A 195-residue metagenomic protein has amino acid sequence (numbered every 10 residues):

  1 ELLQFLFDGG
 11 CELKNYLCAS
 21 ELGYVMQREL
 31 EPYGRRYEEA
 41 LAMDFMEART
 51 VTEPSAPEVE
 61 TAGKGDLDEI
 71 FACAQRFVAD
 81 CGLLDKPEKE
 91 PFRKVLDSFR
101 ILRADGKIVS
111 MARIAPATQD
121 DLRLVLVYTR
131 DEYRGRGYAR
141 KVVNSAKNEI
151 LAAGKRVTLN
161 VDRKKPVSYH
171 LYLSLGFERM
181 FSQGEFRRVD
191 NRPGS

Functional and structural regions predicted by a protein language model:
E1-A56, F186: Acyl-donor-binding surface of acyltransferase catalytic domains
E1-F5, T129, G135-A152, Y169-S174: Conserved acetyl-CoA-binding loop-helix of GNAT-fold acetyltransferases
L17, G82-E90: A short, aromatic/hydrophobic, helix- or strand-capping loop or linear motif that either lines the entrance/gate
L17-G23, T158-Y169, E185-G194: Conserved beta-strand-loop-alpha-helix junction that forms the acyl-donor binding cleft
E21-E38, R140, R163-F181: Conserved active-site alpha-helix within GNAT-family acetyltransferase domains
R49-L84, S195: Short amphipathic alpha-helix that is part of the acyltransferase structural core
P87-D105, V109-Y128: A conserved beta-strand-loop-helix scaffold within acyl/acetyltransferase catalytic domains
I101-A104, A115-A117, R136-E149, N160-D162 (+1 more regions): Recognition helices and adjacent regulatory flanks at domain boundaries
